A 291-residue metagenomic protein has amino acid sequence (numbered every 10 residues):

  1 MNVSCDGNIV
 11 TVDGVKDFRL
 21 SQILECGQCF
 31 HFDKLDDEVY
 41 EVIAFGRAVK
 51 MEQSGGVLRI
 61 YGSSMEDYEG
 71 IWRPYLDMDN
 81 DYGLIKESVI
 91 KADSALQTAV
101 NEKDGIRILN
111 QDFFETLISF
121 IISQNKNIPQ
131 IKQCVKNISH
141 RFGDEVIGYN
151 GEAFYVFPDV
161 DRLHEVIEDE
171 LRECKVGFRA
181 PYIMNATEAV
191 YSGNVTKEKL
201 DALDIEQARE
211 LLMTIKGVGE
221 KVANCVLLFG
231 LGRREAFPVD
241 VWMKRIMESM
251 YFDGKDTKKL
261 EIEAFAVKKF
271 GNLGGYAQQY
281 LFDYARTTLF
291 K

Functional and structural regions predicted by a protein language model:
M1-K291: HhH-family (HhH-GPD) DNA N-glycosylase catalytic core used in base-excision repair
